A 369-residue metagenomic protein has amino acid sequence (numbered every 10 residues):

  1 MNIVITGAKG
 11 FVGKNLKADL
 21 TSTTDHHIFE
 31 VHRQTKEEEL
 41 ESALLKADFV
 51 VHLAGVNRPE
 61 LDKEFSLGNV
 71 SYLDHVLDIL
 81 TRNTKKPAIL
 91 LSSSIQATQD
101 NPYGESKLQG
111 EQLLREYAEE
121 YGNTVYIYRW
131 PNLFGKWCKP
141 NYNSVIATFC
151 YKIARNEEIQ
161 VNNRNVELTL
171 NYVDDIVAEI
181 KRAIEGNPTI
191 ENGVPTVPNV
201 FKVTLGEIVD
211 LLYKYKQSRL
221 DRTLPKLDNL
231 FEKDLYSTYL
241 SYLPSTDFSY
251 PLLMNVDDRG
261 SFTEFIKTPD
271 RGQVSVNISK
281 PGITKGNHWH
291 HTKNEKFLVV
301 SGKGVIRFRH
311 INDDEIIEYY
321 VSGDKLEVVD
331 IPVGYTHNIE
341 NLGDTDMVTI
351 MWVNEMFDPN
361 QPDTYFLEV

Functional and structural regions predicted by a protein language model:
I3-D19: N-terminal Rossmann NAD(P)H-binding glycine-rich loop of SDR-like oxidoreductase domains
T35-H75, I79-N83, Q96-D100: NAD(P)H-binding glycine-rich loop region in Rossmannoid oxidoreductase-like domains and their noncatalytic homologs
D74-E111, A118-Y121, Y126-Y128: Conserved Rossmann-fold NAD(P)-dependent oxidoreductase catalytic core, especially the SDR/UDP-sugar
Q112-W137, A147-Y151, E157-V166: Conserved beta-loop-beta element that borders a ligand/cofactor-binding pocket
P140-T148, N162-E185, G206-D210: Substrate-positioning beta->alpha
R182-M254: Mid/C-terminal beta-alpha module of Rossmann-like enzyme folds, strongest in SDR-family dehydrogenases/epimerases
F248-N287, K293: A short glycine-rich, His/Asp/Glu-containing loop-to-beta-strand
D313-E315, L342-V369: Double-stranded beta-helix
